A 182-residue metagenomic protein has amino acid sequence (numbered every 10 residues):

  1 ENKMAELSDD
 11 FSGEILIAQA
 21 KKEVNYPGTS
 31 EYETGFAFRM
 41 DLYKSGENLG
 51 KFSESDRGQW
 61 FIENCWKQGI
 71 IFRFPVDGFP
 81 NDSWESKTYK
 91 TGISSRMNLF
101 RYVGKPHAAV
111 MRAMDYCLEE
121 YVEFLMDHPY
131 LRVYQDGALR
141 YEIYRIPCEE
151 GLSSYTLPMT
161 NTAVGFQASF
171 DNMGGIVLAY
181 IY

Functional and structural regions predicted by a protein language model:
E1-R132, E142-C148, T160-Y182: Cell-envelope/glycan interface and biosynthesis
Q135-G137: Short amphipathic alpha-helical segments at helix boundaries and their inter-helical linkers
S153-S154: Polar interaction faces of repeat-based domains
